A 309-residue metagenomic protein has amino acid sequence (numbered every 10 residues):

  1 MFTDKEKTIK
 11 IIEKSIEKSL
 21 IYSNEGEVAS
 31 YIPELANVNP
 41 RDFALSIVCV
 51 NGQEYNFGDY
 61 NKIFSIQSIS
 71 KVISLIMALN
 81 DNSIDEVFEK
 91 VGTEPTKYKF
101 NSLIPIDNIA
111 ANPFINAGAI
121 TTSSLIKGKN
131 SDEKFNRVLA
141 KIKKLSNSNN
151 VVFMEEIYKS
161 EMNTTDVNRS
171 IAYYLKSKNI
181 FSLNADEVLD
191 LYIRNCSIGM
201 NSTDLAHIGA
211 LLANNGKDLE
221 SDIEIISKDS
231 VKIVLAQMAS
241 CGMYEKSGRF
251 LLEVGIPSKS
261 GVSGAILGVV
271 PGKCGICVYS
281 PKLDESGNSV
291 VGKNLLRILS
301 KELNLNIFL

Functional and structural regions predicted by a protein language model:
F2-T8, E17, N24-N39, S65-I73: Non-catalytic interaction/Regulatory regions outside core domains
T3-G26, A78-N80, I84, E89-N195: Active-site-adjacent helix/loop patches that line small-molecule binding or acyl-intermediate pockets
I16, N215-L309: Structured C-terminal helix/loop/strand segments within mature extracytoplasmic catalytic/sensor domains
L20-F57, A265-G268: A short, well-structured edge-of-sheet supersecondary motif
L35-V38, A111-N112, N163, G255-K259: Short Gly/Pro-enriched turn/cap motifs at secondary-structure boundaries
G52, S65-V87, I208, I276: Active-site SXXK
V72, T121, G199-K217, V270-P281: Active-site-proximal alpha-helical segments within enzyme catalytic domains
D132, M162, Y173-I233, S286-S289: Penicillin-binding protein/beta-lactamase superfamily catalytic region
